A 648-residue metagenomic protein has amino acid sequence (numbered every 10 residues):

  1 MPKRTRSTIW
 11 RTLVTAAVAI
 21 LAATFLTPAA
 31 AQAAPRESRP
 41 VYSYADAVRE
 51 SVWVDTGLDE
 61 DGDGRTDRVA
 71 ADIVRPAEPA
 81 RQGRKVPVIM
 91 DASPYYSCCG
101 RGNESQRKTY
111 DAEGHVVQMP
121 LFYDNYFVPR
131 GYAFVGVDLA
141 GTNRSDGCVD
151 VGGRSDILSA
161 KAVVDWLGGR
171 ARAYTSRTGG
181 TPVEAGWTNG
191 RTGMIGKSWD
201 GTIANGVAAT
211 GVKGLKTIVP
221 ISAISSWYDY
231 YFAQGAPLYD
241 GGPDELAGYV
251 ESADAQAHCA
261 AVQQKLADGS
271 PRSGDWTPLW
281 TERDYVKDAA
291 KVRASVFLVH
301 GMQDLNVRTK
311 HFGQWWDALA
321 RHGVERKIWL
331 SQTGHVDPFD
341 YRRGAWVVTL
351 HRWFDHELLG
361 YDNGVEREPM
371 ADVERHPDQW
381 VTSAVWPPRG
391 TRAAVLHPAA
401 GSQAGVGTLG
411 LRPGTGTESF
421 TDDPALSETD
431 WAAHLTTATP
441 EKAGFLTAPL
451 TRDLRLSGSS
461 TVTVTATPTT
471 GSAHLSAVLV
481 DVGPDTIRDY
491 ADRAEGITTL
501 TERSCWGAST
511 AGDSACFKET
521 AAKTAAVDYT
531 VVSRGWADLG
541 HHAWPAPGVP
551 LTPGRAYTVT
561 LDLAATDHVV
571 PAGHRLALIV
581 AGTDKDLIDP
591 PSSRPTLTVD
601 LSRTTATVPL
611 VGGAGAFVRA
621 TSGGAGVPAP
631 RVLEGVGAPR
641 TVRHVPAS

Functional and structural regions predicted by a protein language model:
M1-A33: Secretory targeting and sorting signals
A31-G100, E104-Q106, Y110-E113, P120-Y123 (+5 more regions): Catalytic-loop region of hydrolases
P35-S38, Y341-S648: C-terminal, loop-rich substrate-recognition/catalytic regions characterized by aromatic stacking residues
R39, L58, G64-D67, G100-R101 (+11 more regions): Accessory cap/linker subdomain of secreted extracellular hydrolases
V88, V128-V135, K327: A fold-wide structural signal in alpha/beta-hydrolase
V292, L298-H300: Short beta-strand/loop motif that positions the catalytic acidic residue of the alpha/beta-hydrolase fold
L305-H311: Conserved alpha/beta-hydrolase "acid-adjacent" motif
L319-V336: Catalytic histidine neighborhood in serine/cysteine hydrolases with alpha/beta-hydrolase-type architecture
